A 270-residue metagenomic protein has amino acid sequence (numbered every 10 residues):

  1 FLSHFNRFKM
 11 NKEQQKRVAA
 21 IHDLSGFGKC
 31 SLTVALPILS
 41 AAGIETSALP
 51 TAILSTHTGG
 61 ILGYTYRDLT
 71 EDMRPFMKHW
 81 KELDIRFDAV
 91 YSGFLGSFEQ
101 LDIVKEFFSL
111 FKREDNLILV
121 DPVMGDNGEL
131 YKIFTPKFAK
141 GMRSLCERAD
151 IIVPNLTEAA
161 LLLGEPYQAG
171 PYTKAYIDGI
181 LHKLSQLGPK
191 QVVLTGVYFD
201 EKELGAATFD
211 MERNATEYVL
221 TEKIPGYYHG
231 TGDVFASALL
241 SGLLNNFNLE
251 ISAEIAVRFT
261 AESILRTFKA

Functional and structural regions predicted by a protein language model:
F1-K9: Short, Lys/Arg-enriched N-terminal segments with co-localized hydrophobic residues within the first ~10-30 amino acids
N11-V120, M124-K132: Conserved N-terminal subdomain of the carbohydrate kinase-like
G26, T216-G230: Short pre-catalytic strand/loop immediately N-terminal to key active-site residues, enriched for Gly-Thr
T58-G59, E99, E165, E203 (+1 more regions): Short Asp/Glu-rich motifs
K132-E217, F247-E250: Conserved phosphate/ATP/ADP-binding segment of small-molecule kinases
L161, G226-L249, A253: Short, small-residue alpha-helix embedded
E250-A270: Charged C-terminal helix
